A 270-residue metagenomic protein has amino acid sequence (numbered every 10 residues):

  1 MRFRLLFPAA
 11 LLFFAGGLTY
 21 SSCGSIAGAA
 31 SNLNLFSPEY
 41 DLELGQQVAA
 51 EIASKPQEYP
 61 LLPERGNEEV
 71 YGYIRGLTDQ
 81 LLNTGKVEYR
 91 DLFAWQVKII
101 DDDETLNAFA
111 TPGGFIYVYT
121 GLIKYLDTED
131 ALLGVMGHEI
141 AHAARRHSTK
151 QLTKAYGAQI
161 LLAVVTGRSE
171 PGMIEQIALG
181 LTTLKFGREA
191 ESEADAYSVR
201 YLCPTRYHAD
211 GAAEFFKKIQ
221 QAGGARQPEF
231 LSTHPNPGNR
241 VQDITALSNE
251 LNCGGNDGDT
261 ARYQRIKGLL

Functional and structural regions predicted by a protein language model:
F3-P8, S22-Q57, N83-N107, R188-L270: C-terminal capping/extension segments of zinc metalloprotease domains
P8-T19: Bacterial N-terminal signal peptides
G24-N34, L133-E139, A143, P171-L184: Catalytic-site beta-strand/loop segments enriched in glycine and acidic/polar residues
Y59-E68: Short, surface-exposed loop/turn segments at secondary-structure junctions
V70-Y89: Zn2+-dependent metallopeptidase catalytic core
I99, D103-L133, I140-A141: Active-site scaffold of zinc-dependent metalloenzymes
I123, D130-A131, I140-G157, R168-S169: Catalytic Zn2+-binding segment of zinc metalloproteases
T153-T182: Membrane-active amphipathic alpha-helices enriched in small hydrophobic residues
